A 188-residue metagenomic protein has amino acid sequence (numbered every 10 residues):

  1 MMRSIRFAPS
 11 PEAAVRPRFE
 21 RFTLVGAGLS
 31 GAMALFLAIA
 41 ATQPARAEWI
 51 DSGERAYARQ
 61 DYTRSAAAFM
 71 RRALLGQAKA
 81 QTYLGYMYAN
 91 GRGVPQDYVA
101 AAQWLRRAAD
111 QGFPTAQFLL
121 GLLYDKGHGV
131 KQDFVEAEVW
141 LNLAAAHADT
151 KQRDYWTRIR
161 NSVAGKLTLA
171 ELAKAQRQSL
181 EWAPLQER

Functional and structural regions predicted by a protein language model:
M1-F22: N-terminal secretory signal peptides that target proteins for export/translocation
T23-A40: Bacterial N-terminal signal peptides
T42-A47: Sec/Tat signal peptide C-region and signal peptidase I cleavage site
W49-A56, A68, R72, Q81-N90 (+2 more regions): Hydrophobic face of amphipathic alpha-helices that form TPR/SEL1-like repeat modules and related alpha-solenoid
Q60-D61, F69, L74-A78, N90-R92 (+5 more regions): Short helix-capping/linker turns of helical repeat alpha-solenoids
Q152-R188: Terminal, low-structured helical/coil segments at or just beyond the last alpha-helical repeat
